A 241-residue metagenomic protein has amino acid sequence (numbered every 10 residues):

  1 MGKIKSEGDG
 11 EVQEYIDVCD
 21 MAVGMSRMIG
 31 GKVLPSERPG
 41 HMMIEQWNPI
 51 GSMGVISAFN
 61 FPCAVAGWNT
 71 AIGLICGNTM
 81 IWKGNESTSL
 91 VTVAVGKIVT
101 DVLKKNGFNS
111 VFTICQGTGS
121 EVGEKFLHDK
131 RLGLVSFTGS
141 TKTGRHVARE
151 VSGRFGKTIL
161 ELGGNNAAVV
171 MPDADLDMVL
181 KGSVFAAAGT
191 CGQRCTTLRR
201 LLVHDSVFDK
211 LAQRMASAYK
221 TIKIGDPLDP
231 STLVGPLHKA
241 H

Functional and structural regions predicted by a protein language model:
M1, I16, A22-G30, G96-V99 (+8 more regions): Structural signal for hydrophobic packing residues in well-ordered secondary-structure cores of soluble enzyme domains
M1-H41, V234, H238: N-terminal Rossmann-like NAD(P)+-binding subdomain of aldehyde/semialdehyde dehydrogenases
K3-I4, D129, S140, H204: Short loop-to-helix capping motifs
K3-K5, E86-S89, L201: Short histidine/acidic/glycine/proline-rich micro-motifs that form metal- and phosphate-coordinating active-site loops
G10-Q13, D17, A64, L90 (+2 more regions): A generic "alpha-helical surface" signal
M21, G31-M178: Rossmann-like NAD(P) dinucleotide-binding subdomain of oxidoreductase/dehydrogenase enzymes
K142-H241: ALDH superfamily catalytic-core signature
